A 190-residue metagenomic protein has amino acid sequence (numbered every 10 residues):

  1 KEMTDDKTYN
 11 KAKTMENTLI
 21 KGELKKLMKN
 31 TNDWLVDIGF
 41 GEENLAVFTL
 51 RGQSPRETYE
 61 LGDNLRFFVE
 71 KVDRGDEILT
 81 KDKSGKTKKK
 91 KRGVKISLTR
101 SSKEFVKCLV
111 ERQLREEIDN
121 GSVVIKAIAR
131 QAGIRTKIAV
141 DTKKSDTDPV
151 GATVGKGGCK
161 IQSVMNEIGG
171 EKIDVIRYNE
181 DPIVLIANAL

Functional and structural regions predicted by a protein language model:
K1-L190: RNA-contacting regions in translation and RNA-metabolism proteins, encompassing KH/S1 modules where present
